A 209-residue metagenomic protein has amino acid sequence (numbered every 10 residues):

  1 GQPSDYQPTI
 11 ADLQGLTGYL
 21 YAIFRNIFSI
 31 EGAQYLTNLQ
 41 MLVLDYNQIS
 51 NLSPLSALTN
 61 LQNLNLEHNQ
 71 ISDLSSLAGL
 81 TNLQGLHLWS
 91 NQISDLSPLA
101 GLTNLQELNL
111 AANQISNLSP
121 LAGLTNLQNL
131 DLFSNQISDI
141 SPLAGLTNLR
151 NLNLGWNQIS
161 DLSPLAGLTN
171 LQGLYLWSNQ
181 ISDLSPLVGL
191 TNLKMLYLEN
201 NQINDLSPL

Functional and structural regions predicted by a protein language model:
G1-L52: LRR N-terminal entry segment and analogous cap-like coil->beta motifs
L16, Y35-L39, L55-L61, L77-L83 (+6 more regions): Leucine-rich repeat
G18-A22, L42-L44, Q62-L66, L86-L88 (+5 more regions): Conserved hydrophobic beta-strand positions in leucine-rich repeat
Y35, N51, S56-A57, N63 (+9 more regions): Intrinsic-disorder/low-complexity detector
F133-Q136, L184, T191: Generic short amphipathic/hydrophobic targeting helices enriched at N-termini, encompassing Sec-type signal peptides
L193-L209: Leucine-rich solenoid repeat scaffolds
